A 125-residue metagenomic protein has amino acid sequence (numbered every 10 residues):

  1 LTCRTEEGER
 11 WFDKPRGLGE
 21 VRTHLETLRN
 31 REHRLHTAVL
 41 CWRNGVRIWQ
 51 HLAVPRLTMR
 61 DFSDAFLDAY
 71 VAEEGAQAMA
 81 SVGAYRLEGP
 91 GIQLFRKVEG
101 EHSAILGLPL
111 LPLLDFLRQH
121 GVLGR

Functional and structural regions predicted by a protein language model:
L1-R125: Anionic-ligand binding patches
